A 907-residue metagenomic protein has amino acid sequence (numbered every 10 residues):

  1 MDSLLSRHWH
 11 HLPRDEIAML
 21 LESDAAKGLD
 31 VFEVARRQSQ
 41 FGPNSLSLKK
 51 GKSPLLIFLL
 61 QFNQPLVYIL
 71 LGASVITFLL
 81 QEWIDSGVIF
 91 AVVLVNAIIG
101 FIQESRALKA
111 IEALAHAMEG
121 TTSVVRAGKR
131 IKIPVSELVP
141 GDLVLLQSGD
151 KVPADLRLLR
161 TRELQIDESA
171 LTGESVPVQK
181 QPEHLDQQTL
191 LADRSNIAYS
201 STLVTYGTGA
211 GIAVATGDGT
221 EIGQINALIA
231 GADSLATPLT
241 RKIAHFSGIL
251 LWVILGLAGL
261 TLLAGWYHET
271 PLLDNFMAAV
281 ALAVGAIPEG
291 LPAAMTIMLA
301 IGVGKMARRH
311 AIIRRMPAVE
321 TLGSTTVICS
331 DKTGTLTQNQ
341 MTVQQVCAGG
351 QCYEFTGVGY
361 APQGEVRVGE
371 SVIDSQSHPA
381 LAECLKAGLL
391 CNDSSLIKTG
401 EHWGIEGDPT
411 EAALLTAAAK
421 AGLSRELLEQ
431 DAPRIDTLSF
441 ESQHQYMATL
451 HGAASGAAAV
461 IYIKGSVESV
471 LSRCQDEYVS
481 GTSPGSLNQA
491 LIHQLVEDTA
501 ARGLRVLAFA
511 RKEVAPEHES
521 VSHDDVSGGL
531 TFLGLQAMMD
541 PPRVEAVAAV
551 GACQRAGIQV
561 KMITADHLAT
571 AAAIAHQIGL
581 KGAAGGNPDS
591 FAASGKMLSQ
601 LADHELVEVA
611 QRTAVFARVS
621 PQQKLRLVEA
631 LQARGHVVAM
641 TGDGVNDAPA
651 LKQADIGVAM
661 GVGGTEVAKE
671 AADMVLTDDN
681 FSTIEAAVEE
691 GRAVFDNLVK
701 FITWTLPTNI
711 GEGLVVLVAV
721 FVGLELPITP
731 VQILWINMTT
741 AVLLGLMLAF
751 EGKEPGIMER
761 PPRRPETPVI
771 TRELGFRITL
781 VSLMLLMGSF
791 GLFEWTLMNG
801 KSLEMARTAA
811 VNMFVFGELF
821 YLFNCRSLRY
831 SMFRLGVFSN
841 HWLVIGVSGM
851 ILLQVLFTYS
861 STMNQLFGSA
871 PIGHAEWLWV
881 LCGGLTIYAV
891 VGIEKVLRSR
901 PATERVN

Functional and structural regions predicted by a protein language model:
M1-E759, V769-I770, L783, V811 (+1 more regions): Conserved cytosolic headpiece of P-type ATPases
L717, M787-G791: Membrane-embedded helix-loop-helix hairpins and adjacent transmembrane boundary segments in multi-pass transporters
V720-T729, F793-A806: Helix-coil boundary and interhelical linker segments in multi-pass alpha-helical membrane proteins
T740, L785, T808-L822: Generic alpha-helical transmembrane segments
R763-L783, L803-A809: Membrane-water interface at loop-to-transmembrane-helix junctions
F790-M798, Y859-N864: Membrane-helix interface motif
A806, R826-R829: Active/binding-pocket-proximal capping segment
